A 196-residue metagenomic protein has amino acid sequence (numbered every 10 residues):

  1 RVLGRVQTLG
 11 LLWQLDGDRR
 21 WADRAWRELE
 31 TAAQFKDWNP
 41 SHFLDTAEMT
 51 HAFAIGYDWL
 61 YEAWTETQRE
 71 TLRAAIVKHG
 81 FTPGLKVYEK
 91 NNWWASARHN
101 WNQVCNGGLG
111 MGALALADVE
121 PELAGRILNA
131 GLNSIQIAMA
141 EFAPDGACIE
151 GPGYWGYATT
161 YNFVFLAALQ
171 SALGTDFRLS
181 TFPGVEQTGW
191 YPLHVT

Functional and structural regions predicted by a protein language model:
R1-T196: Aromatic-lined, polymer-binding surfaces characteristic of secreted/periplasmic polysaccharide-degrading enzymes
